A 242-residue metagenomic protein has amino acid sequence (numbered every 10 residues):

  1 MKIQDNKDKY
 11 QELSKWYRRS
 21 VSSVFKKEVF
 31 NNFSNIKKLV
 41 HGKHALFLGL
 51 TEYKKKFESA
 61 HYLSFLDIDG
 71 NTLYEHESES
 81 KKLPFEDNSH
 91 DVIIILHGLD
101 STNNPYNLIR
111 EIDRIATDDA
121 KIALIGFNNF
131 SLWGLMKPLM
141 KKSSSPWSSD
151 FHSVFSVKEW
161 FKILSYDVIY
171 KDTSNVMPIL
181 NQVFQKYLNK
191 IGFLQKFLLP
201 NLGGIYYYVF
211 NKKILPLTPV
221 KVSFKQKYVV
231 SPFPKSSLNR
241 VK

Functional and structural regions predicted by a protein language model:
M1-K38: Class I SAM-dependent methyltransferase Rossmann-like catalytic core, especially the SAM/SAH-binding loop
N31, N35-L83: Class I SAM-dependent methyltransferase SAM/SAH-binding core
K81-I93: A short acidic, Gly/Pro-enriched loop at the edge of an enzyme's catalytic core that lines a small-molecule cofactor
Y106-K121: A short glycine-rich, Lys/Arg-flanked "PGG" loop and its adjoining helix->strand segment in the class I
K121-F151: Conserved class I S-adenosyl-L-methionine
S148-K171: Short alpha-helix
V168-F193, N201-L202: Conserved catalytic loop of SAM-dependent methyltransferase domains
I191-K242: C-terminal lobe and adjacent flexible extensions of AdoMet/dcAdoMet transferase-like proteins
